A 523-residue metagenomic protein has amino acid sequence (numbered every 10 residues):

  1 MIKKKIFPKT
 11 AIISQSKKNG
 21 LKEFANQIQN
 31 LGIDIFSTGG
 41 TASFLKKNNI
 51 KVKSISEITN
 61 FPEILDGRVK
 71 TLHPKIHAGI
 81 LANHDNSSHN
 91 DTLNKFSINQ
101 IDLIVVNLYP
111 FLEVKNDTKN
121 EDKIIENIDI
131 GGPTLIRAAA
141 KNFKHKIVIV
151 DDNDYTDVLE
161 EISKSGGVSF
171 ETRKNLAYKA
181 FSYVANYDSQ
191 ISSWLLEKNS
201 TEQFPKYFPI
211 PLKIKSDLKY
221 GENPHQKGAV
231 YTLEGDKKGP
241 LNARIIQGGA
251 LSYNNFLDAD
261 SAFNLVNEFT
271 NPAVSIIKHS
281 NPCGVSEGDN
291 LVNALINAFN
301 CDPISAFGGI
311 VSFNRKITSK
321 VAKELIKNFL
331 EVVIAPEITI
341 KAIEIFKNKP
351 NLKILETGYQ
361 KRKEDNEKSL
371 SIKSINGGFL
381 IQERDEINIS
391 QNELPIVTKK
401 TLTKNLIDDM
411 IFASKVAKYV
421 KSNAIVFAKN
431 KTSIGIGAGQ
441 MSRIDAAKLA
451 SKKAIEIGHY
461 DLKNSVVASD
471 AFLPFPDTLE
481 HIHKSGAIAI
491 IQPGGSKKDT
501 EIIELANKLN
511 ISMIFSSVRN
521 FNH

Functional and structural regions predicted by a protein language model:
M1-F61: N-terminal glycine-/serine-/threonine-rich phosphate-binding loop
I2-I13, K18, A78, D102-V106 (+2 more regions): ATP-dependent carboxylate/acyl-activation modules
K22-L31, Y109-I128, T134, A262 (+2 more regions): Short, hydrophobic/aliphatic alpha-helical segments
G40-F111: Glycine-rich nucleotide/cofactor/substrate-binding loop typically near the N-terminus or early in the first domain
N83-P133, R137-A139, I396-K404: Active-site/ligand-binding-proximal alpha/beta "capping" segment
D102-D117, K123, D152-K198: Internal, active-site/partner-interface "lid" segment
N142, K146-D154: Mobile "lid/hinge" segments at catalytic clefts and subdomain interfaces of large enzymes
